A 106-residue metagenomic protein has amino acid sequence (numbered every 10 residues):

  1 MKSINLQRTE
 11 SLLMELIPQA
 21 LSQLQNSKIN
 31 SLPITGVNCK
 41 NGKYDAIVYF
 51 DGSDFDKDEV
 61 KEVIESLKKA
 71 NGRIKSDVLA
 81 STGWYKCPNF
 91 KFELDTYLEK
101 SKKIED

Functional and structural regions predicted by a protein language model:
M1-D106: Charge-rich, low-complexity N-terminal segments
